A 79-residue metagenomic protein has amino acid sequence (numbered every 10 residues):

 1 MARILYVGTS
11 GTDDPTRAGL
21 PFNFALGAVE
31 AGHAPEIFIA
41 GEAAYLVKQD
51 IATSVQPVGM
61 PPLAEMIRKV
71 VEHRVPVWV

Functional and structural regions predicted by a protein language model:
L5-G19, D50-I51: Short, glycine-rich nucleotide/cofactor-binding loops
G11-D13, E42-Y45: Short, catalytically relevant binding-site loops at active-site mouths
A18-A31, I37: Histidine-anchored nucleotide/phosphate-binding helix
A31-G32, H73: Change "in soluble alpha/beta enzymes" to "in soluble alpha/beta proteins
P35-A40, V77-V79: Short internal beta-strands
A43-P57: N-terminal beta-loop-helix "entrance" segment that forms/cooperates in small-molecule cofactor or anionic ligand
T53-V79: A glycine-rich helix N-cap at a beta->alpha junction
